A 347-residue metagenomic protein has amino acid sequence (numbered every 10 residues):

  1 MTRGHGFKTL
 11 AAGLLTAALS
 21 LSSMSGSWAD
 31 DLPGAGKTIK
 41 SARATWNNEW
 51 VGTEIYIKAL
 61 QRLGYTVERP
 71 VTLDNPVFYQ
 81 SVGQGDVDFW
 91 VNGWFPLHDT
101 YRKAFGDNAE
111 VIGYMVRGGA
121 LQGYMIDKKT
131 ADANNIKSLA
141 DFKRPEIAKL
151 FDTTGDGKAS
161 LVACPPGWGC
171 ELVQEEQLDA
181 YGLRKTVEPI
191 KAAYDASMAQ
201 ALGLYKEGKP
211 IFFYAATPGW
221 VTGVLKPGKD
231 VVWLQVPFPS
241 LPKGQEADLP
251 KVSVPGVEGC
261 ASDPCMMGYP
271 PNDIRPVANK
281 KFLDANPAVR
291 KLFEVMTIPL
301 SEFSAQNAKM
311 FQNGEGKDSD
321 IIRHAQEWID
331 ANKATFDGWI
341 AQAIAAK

Functional and structural regions predicted by a protein language model:
S27-K40, L150-K158, T335-K347: Immediate post-signal peptide segment of exported/extracytoplasmic ligand-binding proteins
P33-N48, Y65-P70, K158-V162, F293: Short, well-ordered beta-strand elements
W46-N47, Y65-Q80, P189-Q200, P218-G219: Short helix-initiation/N-cap motifs at beta->coil->alpha
T53, L73-N108, Q200-L204, W220-K226: Pocket-flanking alpha-helical
E110-A163: A conserved helix-loop-strand patch within extracytoplasmic ligand-binding domains of the periplasmic binding
Q122-D132, D273-A285, K309: A bilobed periplasmic-binding-protein/Venus flytrap-type ligand-binding module shared by bacterial periplasmic
Y181-G182, I190-S304: Flexible, solvent-exposed loop/hinge segments that line or gate ligand/substrate-binding clefts
Y269, F282-L283, R290-L292, M296-K347: C-terminal functional modules
